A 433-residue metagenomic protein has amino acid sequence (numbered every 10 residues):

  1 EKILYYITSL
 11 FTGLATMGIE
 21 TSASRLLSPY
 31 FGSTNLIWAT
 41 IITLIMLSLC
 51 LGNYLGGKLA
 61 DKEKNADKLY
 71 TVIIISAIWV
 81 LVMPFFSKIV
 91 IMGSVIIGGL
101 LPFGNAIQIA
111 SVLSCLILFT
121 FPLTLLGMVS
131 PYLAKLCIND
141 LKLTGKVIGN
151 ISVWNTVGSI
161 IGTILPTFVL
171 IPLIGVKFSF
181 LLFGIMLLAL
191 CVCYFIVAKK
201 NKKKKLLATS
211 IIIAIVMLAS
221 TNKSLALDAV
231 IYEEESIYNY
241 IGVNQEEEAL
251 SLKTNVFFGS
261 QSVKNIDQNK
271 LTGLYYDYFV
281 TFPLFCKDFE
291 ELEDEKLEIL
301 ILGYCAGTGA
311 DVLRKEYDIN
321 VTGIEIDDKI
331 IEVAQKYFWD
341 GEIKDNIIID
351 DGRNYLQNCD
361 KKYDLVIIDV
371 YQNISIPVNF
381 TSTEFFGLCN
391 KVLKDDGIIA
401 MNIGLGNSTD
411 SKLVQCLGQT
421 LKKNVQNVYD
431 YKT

Functional and structural regions predicted by a protein language model:
E1-E234, Q245-E248, T254-Q261, L284-E290 (+11 more regions): Alpha-helical transmembrane segments of multi-pass membrane proteins
Y240-G242: Short, surface-exposed charged micro-motifs
S262-F289: Class I SAM-dependent methyltransferase Rossmann-like catalytic core, especially the SAM/SAH-binding loop
L300, T322: Conserved beta-strand positions in the Rossmann-like core of class I SAM-dependent methyltransferases
V333: Phosphate-binding loop that captures ATP/GTP phosphates
Y355: Short acidic active-site motifs
P377-N379: Conserved catalytic-core motifs of eukaryotic protein kinase domains, centered on the activation segment
